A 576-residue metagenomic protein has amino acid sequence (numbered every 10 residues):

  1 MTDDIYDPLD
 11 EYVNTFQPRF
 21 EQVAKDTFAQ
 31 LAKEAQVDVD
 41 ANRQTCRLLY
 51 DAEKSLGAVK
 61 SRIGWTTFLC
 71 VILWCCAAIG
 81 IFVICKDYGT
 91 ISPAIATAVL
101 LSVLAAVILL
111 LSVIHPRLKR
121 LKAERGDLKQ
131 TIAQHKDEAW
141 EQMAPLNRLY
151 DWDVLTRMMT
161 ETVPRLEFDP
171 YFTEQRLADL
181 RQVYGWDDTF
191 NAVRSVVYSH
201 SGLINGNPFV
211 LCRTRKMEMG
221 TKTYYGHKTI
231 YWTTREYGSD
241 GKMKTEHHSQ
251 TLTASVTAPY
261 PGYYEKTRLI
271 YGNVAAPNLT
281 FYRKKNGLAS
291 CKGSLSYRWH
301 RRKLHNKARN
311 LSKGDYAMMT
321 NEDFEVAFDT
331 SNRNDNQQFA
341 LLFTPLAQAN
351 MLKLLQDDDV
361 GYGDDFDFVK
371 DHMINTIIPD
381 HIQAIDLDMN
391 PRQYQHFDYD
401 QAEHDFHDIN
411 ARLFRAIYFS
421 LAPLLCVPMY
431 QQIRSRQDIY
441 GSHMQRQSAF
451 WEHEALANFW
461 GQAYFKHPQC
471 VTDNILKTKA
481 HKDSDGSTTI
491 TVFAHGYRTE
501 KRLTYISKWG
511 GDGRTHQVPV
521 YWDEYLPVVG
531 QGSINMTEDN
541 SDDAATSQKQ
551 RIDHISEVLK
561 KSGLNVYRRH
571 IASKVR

Functional and structural regions predicted by a protein language model:
M1-G64, I132-P164: Basic, amphipathic N-terminal segments
I5, F20, A41, R117-R120 (+9 more regions): Non-membrane alpha-helical secondary structure
Q36, C85-T90, N390, G563: Short, flexible coil/linker elements and helix-boundary hinge sites characteristic of intrinsically disordered
C46, C70, C75-C76, C85 (+4 more regions): Generic recognition of cysteine residues
G57-H135: Transmembrane alpha-helical hairpins and terminal membrane-anchor modules
L101-V107, I114-W152, N310-A327: Intrinsically disordered, low-complexity acidic Ser/Thr-rich regulatory segments
A133-N278: Soluble extramembrane domains of integral membrane proteins
T245, V256-R576: Membrane-proximal, solvent-exposed terminal domains/tails of membrane-associated proteins
